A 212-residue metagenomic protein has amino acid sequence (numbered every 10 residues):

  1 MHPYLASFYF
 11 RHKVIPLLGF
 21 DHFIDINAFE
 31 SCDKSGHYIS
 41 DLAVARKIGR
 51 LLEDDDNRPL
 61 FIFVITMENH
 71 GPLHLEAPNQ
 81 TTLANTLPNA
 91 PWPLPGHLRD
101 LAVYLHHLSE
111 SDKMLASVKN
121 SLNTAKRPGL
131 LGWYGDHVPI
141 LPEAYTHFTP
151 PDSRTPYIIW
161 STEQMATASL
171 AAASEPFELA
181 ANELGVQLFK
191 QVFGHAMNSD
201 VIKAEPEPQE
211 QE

Functional and structural regions predicted by a protein language model:
M1-E212: Solvent-exposed soluble domains appended to multi-pass membrane proteins
